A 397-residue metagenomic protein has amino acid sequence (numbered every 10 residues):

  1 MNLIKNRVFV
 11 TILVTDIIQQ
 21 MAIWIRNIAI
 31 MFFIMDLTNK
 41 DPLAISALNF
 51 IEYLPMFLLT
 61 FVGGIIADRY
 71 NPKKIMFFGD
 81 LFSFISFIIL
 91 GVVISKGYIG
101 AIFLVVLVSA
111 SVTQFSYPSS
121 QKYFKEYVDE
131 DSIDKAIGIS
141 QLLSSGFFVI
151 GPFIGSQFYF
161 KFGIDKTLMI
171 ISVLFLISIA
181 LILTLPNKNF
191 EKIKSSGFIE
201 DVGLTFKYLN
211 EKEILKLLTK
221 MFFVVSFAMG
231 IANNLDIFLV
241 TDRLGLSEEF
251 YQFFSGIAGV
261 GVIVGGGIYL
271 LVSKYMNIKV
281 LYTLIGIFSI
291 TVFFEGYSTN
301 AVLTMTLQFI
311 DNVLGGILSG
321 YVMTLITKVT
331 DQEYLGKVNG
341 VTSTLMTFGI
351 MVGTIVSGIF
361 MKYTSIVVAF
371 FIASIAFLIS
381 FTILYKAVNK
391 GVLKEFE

Functional and structural regions predicted by a protein language model:
M1-F9, N187-T219: Juxtamembrane intracellular "pre-TM" segments in multi-pass secondary transporters
V10-I28, I51-I65, N71-S86, A101-F160 (+3 more regions): Substrate-agnostic recognition of the 12-TM MFS/MFS-like secondary transporter fold
I17, F160-L168, K207-G266: A single, central transmembrane helix in multi-pass transporters
R26, N39-N49, G138, E248-S255 (+1 more regions): Small-residue hotspots at the loop-to-helix junctions and early N-terminal turns of transmembrane alpha-helices
M31-L37, G91-V92, I150-I170, D242-R243 (+1 more regions): Transmembrane alpha-helix termini and helix-breaking/packing motifs in multi-pass membrane transporters
F57-L58, R69, K73-I75, G79-S83 (+3 more regions): C-terminal transmembrane bundle of multi-pass solute transporters/carriers
V92-V105, G296-Q308: Helix-loop junctions at membrane interfaces in 12-TM secondary transporters
K122, E126, L168, L174-G197 (+1 more regions): Helix-loop junctions on the cytosolic side of multi-pass membrane transporters, especially the intracellular loop
